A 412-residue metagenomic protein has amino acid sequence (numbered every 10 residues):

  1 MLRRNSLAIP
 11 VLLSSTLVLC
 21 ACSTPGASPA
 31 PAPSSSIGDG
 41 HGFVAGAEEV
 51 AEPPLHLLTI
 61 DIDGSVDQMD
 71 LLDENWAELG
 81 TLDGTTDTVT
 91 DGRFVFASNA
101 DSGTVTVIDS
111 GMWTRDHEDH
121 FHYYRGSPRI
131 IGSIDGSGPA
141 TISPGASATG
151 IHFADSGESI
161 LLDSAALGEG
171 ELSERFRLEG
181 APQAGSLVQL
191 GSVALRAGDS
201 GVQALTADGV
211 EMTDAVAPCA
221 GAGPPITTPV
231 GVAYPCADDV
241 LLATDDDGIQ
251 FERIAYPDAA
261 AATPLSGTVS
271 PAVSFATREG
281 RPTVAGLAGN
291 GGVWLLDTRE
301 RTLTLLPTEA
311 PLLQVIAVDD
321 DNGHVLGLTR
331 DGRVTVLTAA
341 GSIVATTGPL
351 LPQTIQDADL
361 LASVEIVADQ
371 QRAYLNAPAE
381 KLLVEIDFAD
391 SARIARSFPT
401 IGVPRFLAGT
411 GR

Functional and structural regions predicted by a protein language model:
M1-L12, I401: Bacterial N-terminal signal peptides that target proteins for export
V18-A21: C-terminal motif of bacterial Sec signal peptides marking the signal peptidase cleavage site
S23-G26: Bacterial signal peptide processing site
I37-L72: An edge-strand/N-cap motif at the start of beta-rich repeat modules
G40-E49, T81-V95, R125-S147, R177-S192 (+5 more regions): Repeated scaffold domains used in trafficking and secretory/extracellular systems, primarily beta-propellers
E49-D61, T88, G92-I108, A140-L161 (+7 more regions): Short beta-strand elements that form the blades of beta-propeller/WD-repeat-like and other beta-sheet-rich scaffold
S65-T81, S102-D135, S156-G180, D199-P218 (+4 more regions): Surface-exposed loop/turn elements that mediate protein-protein interactions on large endomembrane-trafficking
D357-R412: C-terminal amphipathic "assembly/sorting" segment characterized by alternating charged and hydrophobic residues
